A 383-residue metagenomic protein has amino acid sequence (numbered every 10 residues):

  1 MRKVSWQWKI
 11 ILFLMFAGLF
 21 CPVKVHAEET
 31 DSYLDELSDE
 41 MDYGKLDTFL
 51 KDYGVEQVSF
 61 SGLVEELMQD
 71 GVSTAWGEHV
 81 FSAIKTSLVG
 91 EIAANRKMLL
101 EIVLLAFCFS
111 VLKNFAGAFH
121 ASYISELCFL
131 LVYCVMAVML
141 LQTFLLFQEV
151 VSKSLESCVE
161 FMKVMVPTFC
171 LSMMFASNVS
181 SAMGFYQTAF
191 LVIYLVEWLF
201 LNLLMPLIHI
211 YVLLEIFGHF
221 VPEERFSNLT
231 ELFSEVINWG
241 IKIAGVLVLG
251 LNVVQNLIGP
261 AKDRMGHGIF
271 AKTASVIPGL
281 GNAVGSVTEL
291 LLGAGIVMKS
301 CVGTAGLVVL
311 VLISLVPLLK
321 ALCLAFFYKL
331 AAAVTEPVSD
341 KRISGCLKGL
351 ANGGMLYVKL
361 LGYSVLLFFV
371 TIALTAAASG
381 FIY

Functional and structural regions predicted by a protein language model:
M1-F13, G18-A106, S110-F129, Q142-K153 (+10 more regions): Gly/Ser-rich, low-complexity
M98, I102, A106, V164-F169 (+7 more regions): Hydrophobic alpha-helical transmembrane segments in multi-pass membrane proteins
G117-S122, V221-I237, E336-S344: Membrane interface segments of multi-pass transport proteins and intramembrane proteases
L130-T143, M162-V179, L199-L207, I216: Mid-bilayer segments of alpha-helical transmembrane spans in multi-pass integral membrane proteins that mediate
Y186-G250: Loop-centered beta-sheet repeat module
V297-K341: Helical hairpin unit composed of two closely spaced alpha helices linked by a short loop
V338-V358: Interfacial loop-to-transmembrane junctions
